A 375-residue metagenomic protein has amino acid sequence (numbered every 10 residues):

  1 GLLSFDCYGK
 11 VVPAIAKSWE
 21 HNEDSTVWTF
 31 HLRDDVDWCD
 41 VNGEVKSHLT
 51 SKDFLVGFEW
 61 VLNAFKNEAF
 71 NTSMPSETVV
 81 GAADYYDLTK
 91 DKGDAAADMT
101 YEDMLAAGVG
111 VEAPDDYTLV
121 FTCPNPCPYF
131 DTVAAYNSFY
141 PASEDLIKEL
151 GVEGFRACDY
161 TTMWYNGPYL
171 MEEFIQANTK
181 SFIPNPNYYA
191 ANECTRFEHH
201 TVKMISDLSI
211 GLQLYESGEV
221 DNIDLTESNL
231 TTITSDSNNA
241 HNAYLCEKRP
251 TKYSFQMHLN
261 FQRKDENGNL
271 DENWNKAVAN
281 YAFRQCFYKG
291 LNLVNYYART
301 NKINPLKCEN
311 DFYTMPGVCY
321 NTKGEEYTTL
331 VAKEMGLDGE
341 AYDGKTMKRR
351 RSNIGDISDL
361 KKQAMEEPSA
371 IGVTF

Functional and structural regions predicted by a protein language model:
G1-E23, W164-Y165: N-terminal lobe/hinge region of extracytoplasmic solute-binding protein
C7, R33-A64, P168-T300, V318-F375: Extracytoplasmic/periplasmic ligand-capture domains
W19, G108-G110: Beta-strand-rich interaction surfaces with strong enrichment in secreted/lumenal proteins
N22-S25, A113-T118: A short, structured loop/turn motif at beta-sheet edges
D37-C39, C127-F130, K307: Primarily extracytoplasmic ectodomains and periplasmic/lumenal surface modules that are beta-strand-rich
F70-M74, T300-T314: Short, glycine/acidic-rich hinge or "gate" loops at secondary-structure transitions that mediate conformational
G93-D98, L105-G108, D115-Y117, T122-T201: Gly/Pro-rich hinge or "lid" segments in bacterial periplasmic/extracellular proteins
